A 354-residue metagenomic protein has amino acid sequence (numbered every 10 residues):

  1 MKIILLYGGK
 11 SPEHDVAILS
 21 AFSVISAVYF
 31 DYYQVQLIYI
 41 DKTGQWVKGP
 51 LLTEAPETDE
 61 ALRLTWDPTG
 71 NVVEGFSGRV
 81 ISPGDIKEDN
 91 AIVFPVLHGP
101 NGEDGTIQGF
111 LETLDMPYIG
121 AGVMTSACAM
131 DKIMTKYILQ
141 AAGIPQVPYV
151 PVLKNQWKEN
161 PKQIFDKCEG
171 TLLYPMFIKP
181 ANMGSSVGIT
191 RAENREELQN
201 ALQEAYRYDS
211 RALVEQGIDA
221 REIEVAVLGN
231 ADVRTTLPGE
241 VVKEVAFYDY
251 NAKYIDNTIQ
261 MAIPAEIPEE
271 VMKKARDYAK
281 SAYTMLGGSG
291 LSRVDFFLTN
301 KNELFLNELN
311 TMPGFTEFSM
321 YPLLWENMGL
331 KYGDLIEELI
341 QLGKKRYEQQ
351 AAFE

Functional and structural regions predicted by a protein language model:
M1, Y7-G9, P268-E354: ATP-dependent carboxylate activation and anion-phosphoryl transfer catalytic cores that bind Mg-ATP to form
M1-I119, V123-M124, C128-M130, M134 (+3 more regions): ATP-binding N-terminal substructure of ATP-dependent carboxylate-amine bond-forming enzymes
M1-Y7, S11-P12, L19-F22, S26 (+4 more regions): Active-site nucleotide/adenylate-binding loops and adjacent lid/helix of ATP-dependent enzymes
T43-K48, G184, R221-E224, L304: Short, active-site-adjacent cap segments at secondary-structure transitions
E54, V241-K243, M312-P313: A short acidic/small-residue loop/turn micro-motif
I119-G120, S186, I259-A262, E317-Y321: Short small-residue beta-strand/loop micro-motif enriched in glycine and branched aliphatics
T190-D277, L298-F305: Phosphate-binding site of ATP-dependent enzymes
